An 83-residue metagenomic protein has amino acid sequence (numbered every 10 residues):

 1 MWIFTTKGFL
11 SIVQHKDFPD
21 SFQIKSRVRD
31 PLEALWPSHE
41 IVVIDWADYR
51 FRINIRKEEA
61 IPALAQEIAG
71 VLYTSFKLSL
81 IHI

Functional and structural regions predicted by a protein language model:
M1-I3, K25-H39: Short amphipathic alpha-helix segments
T5-D17, I41-D45: Short, flexible, solvent-exposed loop/turn segments with mixed acidic/basic and small polar residues
I12, D30-P31, A60: C-terminal substrate-recognition regions of SAM-dependent nucleic acid methyltransferases
V13, R27, N54-R56: A structural detector for beta-sheet-dominated domains
F18-I24: Short glycine-/aliphatic-rich beta-strand segments at the starts of folded cytosolic domains
V43-T74: Short, intrinsically disordered low-complexity segments
I81-I83: Conserved small/polar residues in nucleotide/adenosyl-binding loops
